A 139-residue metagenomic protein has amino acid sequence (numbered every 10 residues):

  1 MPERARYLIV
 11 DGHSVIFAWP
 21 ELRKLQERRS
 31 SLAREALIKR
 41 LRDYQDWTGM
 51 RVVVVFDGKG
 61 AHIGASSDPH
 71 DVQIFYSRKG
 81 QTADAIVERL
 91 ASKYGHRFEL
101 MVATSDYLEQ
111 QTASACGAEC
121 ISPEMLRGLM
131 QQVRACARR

Functional and structural regions predicted by a protein language model:
P2-V10, S14-R139: Nuclease catalytic cores that cleave nucleic-acid phosphodiester bonds, predominantly acidic two-metal-ion
